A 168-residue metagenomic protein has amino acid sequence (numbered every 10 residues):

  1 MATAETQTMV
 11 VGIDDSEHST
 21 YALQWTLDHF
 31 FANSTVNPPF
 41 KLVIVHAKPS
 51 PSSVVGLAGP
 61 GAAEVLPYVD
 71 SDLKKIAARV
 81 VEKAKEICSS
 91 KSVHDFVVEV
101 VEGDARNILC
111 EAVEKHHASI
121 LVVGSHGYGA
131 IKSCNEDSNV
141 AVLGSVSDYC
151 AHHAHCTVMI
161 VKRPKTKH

Functional and structural regions predicted by a protein language model:
M1-A4, D28, S71, E82-L121 (+2 more regions): Structural beta-alpha unit
A2-P67, I87-K91, F96: Small/aliphatic-rich secondary-structure junction motif
M9-G12, A22, T26, L42-A47 (+6 more regions): Structural signal for hydrophobic/aromatic residues that build the beta-strand cores of folded beta-sheet domains
Q24-T26, L57-P60, V113-E114, N135-S145: Short, glycine/charged-enriched secondary-structure capping and boundary segments
N37-K41, I160-K167: Gly/Pro- and small hydrophobic-enriched strand-loop and loop-to-helix capping segments that sit at the rims
S50, G103, C134-E136: Primary recognition of RNase H-like, Mg2+-dependent phosphodiesterase/nuclease domains
A63-R79: A short acidic, glycine-rich active-site loop that binds or catalyzes chemistry on phosphate/adenosine moieties
I120-H153, K167-H168: Glycine-rich, Arg-bearing micro-motifs that act as flexible, cationic patches
